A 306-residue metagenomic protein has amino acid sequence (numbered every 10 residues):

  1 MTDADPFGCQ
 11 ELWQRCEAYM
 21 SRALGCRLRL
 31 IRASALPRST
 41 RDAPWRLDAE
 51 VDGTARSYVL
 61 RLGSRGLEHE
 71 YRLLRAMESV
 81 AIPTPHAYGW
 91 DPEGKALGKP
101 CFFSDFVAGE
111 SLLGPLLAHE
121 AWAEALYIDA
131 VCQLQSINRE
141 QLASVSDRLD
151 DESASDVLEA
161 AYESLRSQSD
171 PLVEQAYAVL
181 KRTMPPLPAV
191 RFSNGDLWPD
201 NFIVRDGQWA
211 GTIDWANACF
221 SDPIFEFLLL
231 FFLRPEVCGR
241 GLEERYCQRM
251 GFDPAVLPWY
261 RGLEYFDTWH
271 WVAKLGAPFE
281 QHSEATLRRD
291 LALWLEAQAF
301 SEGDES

Functional and structural regions predicted by a protein language model:
M1-E11: A short, highly charged nucleic-acid-interacting micro-segment common to nuclease and nuclease-linked defense proteins
C9-R27, Q133-G195, Q248, L287-E305: An alpha-helical support segment within catalytic cores of ATP-dependent transferases
A33-L149, E163-R166: ATP-binding pocket architecture of kinase catalytic cores
A55, K99, P188-V190, Q208: Conserved catalytic motifs of the protein kinase core domain
V59-L62, G89, F192-G195, T212-I213 (+3 more regions): Short beta-strand segments
A121, A125, L229-S306: Helix-rich C-terminal or lid/interface subdomains of diverse kinases
R191-S193, P199, I203-P258: Active-site Asp-x-Gly
